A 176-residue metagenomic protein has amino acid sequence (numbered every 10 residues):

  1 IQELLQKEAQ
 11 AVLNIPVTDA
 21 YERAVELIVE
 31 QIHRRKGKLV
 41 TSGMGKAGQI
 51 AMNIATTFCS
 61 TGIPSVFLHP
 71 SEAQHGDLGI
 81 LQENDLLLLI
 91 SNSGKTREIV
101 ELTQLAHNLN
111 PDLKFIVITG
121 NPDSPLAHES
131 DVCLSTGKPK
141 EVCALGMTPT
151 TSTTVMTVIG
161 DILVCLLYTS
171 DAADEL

Functional and structural regions predicted by a protein language model:
I1-G37: An N-terminal, well-structured beta->alpha segment
P16-D19, V66-H69, S170: General structural signal for secondary-structure boundaries
V29, R34, K38-L166: Glycine-rich phosphate-binding loops that contact phosphosugars or nucleotide phosphates
Y168-L176: Single conserved hydrophobic/aromatic residue that forms the stacking wall/gate of nucleotide- or nucleobase-binding
